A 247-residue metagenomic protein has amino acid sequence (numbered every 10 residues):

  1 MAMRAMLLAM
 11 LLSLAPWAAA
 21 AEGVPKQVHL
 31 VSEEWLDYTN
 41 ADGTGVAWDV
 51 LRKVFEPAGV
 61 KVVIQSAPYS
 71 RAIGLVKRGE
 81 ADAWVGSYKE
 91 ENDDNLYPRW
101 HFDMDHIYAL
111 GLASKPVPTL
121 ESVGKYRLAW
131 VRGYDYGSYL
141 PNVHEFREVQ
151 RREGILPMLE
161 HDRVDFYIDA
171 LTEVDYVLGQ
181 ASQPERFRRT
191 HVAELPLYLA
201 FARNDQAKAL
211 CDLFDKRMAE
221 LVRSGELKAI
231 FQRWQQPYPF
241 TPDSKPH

Functional and structural regions predicted by a protein language model:
A5-A15: Bacterial N-terminal signal peptides
A21-N95, A129, E148, S224 (+1 more regions): Extracytoplasmic small-molecule ligand-binding "clamshell" domains of the periplasmic binding protein/Venus flytrap
S32-E33, M104-I107, G179-D215, Y238-H247: Periplasmic-binding protein-like
E33-K53, A113-V143, R147-V149, I155-P157 (+2 more regions): Bilobed "Venus flytrap"/periplasmic-binding protein-like clamshell domains and structurally analogous long
W48, R52, I64-G124, G133-P141 (+1 more regions): Acidic, polar ligand-binding/catalytic clefts
W48-P57, V117-R127, F201-W234: Extended ligand-binding regions for polar small-molecule ligands
K61, D135-R151, F187, M218-H247: Ligand-binding clefts/hinges and TM-proximal coupling segments of bilobed small-molecule sensing domains
Q65, S70-D82, E121, E153-A181: Short helices/loops that flank or line small-molecule/ion binding pockets
